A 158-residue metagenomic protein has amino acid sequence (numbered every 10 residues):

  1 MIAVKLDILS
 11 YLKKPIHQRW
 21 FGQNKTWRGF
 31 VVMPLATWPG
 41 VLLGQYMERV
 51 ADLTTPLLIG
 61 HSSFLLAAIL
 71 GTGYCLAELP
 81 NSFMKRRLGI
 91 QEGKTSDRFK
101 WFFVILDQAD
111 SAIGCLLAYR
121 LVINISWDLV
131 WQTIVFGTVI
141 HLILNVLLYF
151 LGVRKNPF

Functional and structural regions predicted by a protein language model:
M1-G114, I123-F158: Interhelical loop and helix-boundary elements at the membrane-water interface of polytopic inner-membrane proteins
